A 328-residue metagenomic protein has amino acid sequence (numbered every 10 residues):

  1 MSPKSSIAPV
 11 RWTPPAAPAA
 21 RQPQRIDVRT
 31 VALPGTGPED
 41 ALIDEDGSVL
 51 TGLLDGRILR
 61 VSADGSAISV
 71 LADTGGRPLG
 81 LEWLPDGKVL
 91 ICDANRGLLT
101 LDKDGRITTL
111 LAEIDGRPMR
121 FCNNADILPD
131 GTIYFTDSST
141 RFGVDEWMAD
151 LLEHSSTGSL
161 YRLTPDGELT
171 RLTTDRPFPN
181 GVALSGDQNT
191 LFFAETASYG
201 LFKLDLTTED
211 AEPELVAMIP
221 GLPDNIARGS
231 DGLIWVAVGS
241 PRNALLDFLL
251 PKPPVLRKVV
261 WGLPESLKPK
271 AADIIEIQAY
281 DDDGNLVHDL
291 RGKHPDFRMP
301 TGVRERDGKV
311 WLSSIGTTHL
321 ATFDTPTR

Functional and structural regions predicted by a protein language model:
M1-R328: Sequence-structural signature of mature extracellular/luminal beta-sheet repeat domains, prominently beta-propellers
